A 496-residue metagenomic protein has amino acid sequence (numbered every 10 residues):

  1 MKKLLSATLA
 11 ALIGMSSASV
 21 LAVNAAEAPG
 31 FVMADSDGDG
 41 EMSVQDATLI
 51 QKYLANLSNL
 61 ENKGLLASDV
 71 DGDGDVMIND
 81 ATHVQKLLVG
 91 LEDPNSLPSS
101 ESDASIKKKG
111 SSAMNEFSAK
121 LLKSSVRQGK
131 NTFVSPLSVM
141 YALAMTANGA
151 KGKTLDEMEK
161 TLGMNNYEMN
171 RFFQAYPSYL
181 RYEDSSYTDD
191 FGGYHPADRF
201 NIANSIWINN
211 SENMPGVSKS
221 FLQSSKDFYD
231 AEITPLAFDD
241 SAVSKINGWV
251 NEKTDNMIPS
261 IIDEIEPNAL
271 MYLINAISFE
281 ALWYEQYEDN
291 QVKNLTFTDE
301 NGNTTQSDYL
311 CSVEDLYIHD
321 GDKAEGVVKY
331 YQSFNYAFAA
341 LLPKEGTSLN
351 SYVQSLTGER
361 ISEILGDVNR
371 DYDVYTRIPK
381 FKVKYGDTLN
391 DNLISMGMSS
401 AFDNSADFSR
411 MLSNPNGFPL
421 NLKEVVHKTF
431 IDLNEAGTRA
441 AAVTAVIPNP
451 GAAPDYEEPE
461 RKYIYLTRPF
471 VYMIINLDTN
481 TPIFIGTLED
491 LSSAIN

Functional and structural regions predicted by a protein language model:
L4-E101: Cellulosome-associated attachment modules in secreted, modular CAZymes
E41, D75, N303, T479-T481: Residue-level signal for well-ordered, solvent-exposed loop/turn and beta-edge residues enriched in charged/polar side
Q45-T48, K52, N79-T82, K86 (+19 more regions): Solvent-exposed, polar/charged alpha-helical surfaces in well-ordered, non-transmembrane soluble domains, broadly
K52-N56, L87, N148, E212 (+1 more regions): Glycine-rich, acidic and aromatic/proline-enriched surface loops and short helix-turn segments that act as binding
S99-M158, E252, Y309-C311, A452-P454 (+2 more regions): Flexible propeptides and autoinhibitory/regulatory segments associated with cysteine proteases
G129, Y167-G346, S351, D367-D455: Non-catalytic, conformational "gating/processing" segments within enzyme and secreted inhibitor domains
E264, E359-L365, N496: Soluble, non-membrane globular domain cores that form compact, hydrophobic packing and curved binding surfaces
L273, E325-L341, P448, D455-I495: Extended hydrophobic
